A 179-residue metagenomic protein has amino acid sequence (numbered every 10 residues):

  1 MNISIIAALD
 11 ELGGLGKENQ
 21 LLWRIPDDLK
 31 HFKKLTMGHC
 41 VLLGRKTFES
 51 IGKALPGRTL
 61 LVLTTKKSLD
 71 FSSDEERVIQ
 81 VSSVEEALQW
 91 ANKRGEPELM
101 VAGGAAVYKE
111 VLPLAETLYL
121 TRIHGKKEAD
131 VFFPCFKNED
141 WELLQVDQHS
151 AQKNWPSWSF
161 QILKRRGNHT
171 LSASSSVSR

Functional and structural regions predicted by a protein language model:
M1-R179: Enzymes that bind and transform nitrogen-containing heteroaromatic metabolites
